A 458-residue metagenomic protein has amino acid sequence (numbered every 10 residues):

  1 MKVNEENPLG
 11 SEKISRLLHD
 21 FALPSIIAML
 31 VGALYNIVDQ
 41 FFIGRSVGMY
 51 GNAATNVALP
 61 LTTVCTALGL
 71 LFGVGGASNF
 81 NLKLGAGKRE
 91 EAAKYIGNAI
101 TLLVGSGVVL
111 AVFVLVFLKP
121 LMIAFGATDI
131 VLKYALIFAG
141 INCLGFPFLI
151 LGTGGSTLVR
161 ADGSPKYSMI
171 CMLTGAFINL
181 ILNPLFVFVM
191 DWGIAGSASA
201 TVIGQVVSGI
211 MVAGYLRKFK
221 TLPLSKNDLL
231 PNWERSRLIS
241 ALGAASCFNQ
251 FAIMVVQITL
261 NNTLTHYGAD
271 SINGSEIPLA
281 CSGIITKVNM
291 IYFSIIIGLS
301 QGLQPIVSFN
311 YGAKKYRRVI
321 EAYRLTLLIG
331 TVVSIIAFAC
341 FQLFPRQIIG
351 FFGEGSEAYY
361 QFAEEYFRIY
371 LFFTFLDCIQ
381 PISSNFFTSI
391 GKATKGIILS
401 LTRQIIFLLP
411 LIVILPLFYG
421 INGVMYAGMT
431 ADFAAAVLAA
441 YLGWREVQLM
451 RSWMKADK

Functional and structural regions predicted by a protein language model:
M1-A22, F80-P147, V189-A244, V307-F373 (+1 more regions): Short alpha-helical transmembrane segments in multi-pass integral membrane proteins
L9-S46, P60-G75, N79, V104-A111 (+5 more regions): N-terminal transmembrane alpha-helices
D20-D39, I141, G175, G204-S208 (+2 more regions): Transmembrane helical elements of multi-pass membrane transporters/channels
I27, V31, Y35, C65-G69 (+15 more regions): Residue-level hotspots within pore-lining transmembrane alpha-helices of multi-pass secondary transporters
L34-N52, M122-D129, L185-W192, M254-I284 (+3 more regions): Helix-terminus/linker motif at the lipid-water interface of multi-pass membrane proteins
M49-P60, A135, A139, A198 (+2 more regions): Small-residue hotspots at the loop-to-helix junctions and early N-terminal turns of transmembrane alpha-helices
N52-V112, L149-S168, C281-P345, D377-L399: Small-residue-rich hydrophobic transmembrane alpha-helices
G73, N142-R160, S168-N179, S197-V212 (+4 more regions): Short runs within selected transmembrane alpha-helices of multi-pass transporters and secretion channels
